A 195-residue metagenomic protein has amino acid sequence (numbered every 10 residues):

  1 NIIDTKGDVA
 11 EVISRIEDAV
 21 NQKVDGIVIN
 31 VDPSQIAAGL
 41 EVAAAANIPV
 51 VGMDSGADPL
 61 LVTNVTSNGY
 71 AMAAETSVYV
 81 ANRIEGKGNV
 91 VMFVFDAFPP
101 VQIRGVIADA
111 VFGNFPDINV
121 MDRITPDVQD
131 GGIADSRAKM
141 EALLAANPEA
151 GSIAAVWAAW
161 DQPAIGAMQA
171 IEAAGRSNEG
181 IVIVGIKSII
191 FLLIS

Functional and structural regions predicted by a protein language model:
N1-S195: A residue-level marker of the well-folded mature domains of exported/periplasmic proteins
